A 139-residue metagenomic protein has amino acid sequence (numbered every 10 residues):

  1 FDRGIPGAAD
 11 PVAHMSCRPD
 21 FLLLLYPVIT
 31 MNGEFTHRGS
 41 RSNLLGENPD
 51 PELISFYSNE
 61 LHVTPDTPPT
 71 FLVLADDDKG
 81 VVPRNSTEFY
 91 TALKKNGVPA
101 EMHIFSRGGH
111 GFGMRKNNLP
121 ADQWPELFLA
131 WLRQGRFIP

Functional and structural regions predicted by a protein language model:
F1-R38, I54-S55: Primarily recognizes the serine-hydrolase "nucleophile elbow" in alpha/beta-hydrolase and SGNH/GDSL folds
A8, V12, E47-P68: Active-site nucleophile elbow and catalytic-triad environment of alpha/beta-hydrolase enzymes
R18-F21, T67-T70, N96-E101: Loop/turn elements at helix/coil->beta-strand transitions in domains of secreted/extracellular proteins
Y26-N43, E88, K95-V98: Alpha/beta-hydrolase
M31, D77-V81: Acidic catalytic loop of the alpha/beta-hydrolase fold
D66, F71-L74, D78: Short beta-strand/loop motif that positions the catalytic acidic residue of the alpha/beta-hydrolase fold
V73, P83-P139: C-terminal catalytic histidine-bearing segment of alpha/beta-hydrolase fold enzymes
